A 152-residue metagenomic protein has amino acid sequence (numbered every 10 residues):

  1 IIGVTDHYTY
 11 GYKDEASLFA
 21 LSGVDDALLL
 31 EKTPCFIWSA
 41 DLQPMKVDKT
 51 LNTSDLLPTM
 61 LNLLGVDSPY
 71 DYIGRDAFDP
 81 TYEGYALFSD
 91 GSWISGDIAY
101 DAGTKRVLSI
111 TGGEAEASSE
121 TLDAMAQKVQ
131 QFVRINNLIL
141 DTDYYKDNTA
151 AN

Functional and structural regions predicted by a protein language model:
I1-N152: Solvent-exposed soluble domains appended to multi-pass membrane proteins
